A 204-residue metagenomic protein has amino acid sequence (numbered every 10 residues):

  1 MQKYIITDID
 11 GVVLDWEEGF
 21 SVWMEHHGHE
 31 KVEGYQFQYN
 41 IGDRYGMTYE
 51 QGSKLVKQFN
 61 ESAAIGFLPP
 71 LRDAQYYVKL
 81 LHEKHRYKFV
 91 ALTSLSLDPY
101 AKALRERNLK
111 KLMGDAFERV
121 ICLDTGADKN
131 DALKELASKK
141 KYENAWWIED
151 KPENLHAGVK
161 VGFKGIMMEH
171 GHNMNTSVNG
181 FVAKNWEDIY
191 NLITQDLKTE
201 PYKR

Functional and structural regions predicted by a protein language model:
M1-G52: Active-site neighborhood of HAD-like aspartate-dependent phosphohydrolases
E25, H82-E83, V159: Anion (oxyanion) recognition and catalysis
E30-K31, Y39-K79, H85: Metal-dependent phosphoesterase signature
I65-P70, A74-L109: Substrate-recognition element of Asp-dependent hydrolases with the DxDx(T/V) motif
L81-F89, F117, E143, F163: A generic structural motif
S94-A145: Substrate-recognition "cap/lid" segment bordering the active-site pocket of phosphatases
V120-D124, G180-D188, L192: Short acidic-hydrophobic, aromatic-tinged amphipathic segments that line or gate anion-handling sites
Y142-K184: Acidic, Mg2+-coordinating phosphoryl-transfer loop and its flanking beta/alpha structural elements, shared across
